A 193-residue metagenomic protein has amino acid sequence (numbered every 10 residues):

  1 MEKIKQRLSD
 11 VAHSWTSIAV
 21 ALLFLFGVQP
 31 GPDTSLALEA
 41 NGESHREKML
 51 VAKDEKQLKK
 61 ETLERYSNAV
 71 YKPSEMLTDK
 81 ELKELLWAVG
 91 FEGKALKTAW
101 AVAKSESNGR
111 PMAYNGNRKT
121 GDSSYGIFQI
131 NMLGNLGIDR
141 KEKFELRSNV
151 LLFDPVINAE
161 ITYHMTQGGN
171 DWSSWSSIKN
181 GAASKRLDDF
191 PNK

Functional and structural regions predicted by a protein language model:
M1-Q57: N-terminal secretion targeting segments of exported proteins
I4, L8-V11, L58, T62-A69 (+1 more regions): Extended hydrophobic/Leu-rich segments
Q6, W87, H164-Q167: Surface-exposed alpha-helical segments enriched in charged/polar residues
V11, K83, L96, G168-D171: Acidic, low-complexity intrinsically disordered regions
A21-L23, E39-G109: Export/targeting segments at the very N-terminus of extracytoplasmic proteins
G31-S35, A69, K193: Extracytoplasmic and endomembrane cell-envelope/extracellular-matrix remodeling and assembly machinery
T98, Y114-K119, Y125-K193: Catalytic and binding regions of secreted/periplasmic enzymes and modules that target cell-wall glycans
